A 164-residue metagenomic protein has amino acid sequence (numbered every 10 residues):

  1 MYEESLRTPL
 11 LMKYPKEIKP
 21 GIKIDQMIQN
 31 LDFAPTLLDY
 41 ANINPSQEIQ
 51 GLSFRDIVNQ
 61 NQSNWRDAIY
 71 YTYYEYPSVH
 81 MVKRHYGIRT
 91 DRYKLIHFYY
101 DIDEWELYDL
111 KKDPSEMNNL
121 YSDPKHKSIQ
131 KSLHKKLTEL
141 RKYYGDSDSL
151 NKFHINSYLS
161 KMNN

Functional and structural regions predicted by a protein language model:
M1-E3, Y76-V79, H85, F98: Short Gly/Pro-enriched turn/cap motifs at secondary-structure boundaries
M1-E48, L52-N64, D91: Substrate-binding rim/cap in mid-to-C-terminal beta-strand-loop elements of soluble/periplasmic
S5-T8, G51, W65, V82-K83 (+4 more regions): A structure-centric signal for secondary-structure junctions around beta-strands
R7, L120-N164: Long, internal low-complexity/basic segments
L10-L11, L37, R89-K125, L133 (+1 more regions): A short aromatic-rich beta-strand->coil structural motif
Y14-P15, Y73, F98: Active-site-proximal beta-strand/loop segments in catalytic clefts of secreted hydrolases
D67-T72: WW-domain-binding short linear motifs
